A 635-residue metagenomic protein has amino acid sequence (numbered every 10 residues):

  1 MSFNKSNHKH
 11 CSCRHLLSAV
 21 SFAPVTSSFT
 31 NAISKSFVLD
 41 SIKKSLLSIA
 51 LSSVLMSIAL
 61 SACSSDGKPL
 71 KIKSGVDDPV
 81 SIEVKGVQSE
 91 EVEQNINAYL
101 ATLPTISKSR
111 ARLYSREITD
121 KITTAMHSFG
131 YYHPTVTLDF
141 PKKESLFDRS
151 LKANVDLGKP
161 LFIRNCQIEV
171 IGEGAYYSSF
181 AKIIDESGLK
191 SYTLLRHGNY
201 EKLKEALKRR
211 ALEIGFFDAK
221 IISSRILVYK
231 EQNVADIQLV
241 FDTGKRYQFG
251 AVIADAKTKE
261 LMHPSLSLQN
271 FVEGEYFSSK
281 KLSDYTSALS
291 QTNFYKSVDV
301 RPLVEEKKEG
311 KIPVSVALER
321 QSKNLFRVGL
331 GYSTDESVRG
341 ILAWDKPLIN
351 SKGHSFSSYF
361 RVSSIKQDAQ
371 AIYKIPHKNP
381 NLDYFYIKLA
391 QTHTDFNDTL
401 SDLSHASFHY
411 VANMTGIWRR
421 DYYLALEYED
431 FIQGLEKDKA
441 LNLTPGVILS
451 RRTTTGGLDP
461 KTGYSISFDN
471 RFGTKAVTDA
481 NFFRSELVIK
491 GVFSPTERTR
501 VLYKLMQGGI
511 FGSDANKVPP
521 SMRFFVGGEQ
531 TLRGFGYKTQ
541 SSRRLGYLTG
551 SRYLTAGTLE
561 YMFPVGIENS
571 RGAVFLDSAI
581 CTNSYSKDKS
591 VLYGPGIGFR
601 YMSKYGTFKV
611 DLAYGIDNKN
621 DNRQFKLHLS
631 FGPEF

Functional and structural regions predicted by a protein language model:
C63-E91, A98-T334, A343, S357-I375 (+1 more regions): Periplasmic polypeptide-binding modules associated with outer-membrane biogenesis and secretion
I118, E336-V338, I365-Q367, L400-S404 (+7 more regions): Residues that define the transmembrane beta-barrel architecture of outer-membrane proteins
Q269, N324-T334, G340-S363, A371 (+7 more regions): Transmembrane beta-strand segments that form the barrel wall of outer-membrane beta-barrel proteins
K281, P347, H354-I448, S465-F468 (+5 more regions): Gram-negative and organellar
G310-I312, S322-F326, V338, K352-F356 (+10 more regions): Outer-envelope beta-barrel architecture signal
R320-S322, L348-N350, H377-N379, A412-W418 (+5 more regions): Outer-membrane beta-barrel strand-turn architecture
W344, G446-L449, F599-S603, Q624-F635: Outer-membrane beta-barrel "beta-signal"
P445-N569, V574-F575, T582-N583, L629 (+1 more regions): C-terminal outer-membrane beta-barrel translocator/porin domains of Gram-negative envelope proteins and their
